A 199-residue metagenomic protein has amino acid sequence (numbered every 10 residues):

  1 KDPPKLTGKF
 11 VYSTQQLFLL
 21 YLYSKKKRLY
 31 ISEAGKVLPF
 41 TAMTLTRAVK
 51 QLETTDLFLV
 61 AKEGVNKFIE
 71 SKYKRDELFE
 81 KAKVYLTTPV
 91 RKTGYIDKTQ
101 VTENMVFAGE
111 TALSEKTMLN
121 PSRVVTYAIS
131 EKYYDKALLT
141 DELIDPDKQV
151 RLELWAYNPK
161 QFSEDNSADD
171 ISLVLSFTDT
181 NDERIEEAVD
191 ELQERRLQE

Functional and structural regions predicted by a protein language model:
K1, K83-E199: Long, low-complexity, charge-rich intrinsically disordered regions
K1-F18: Short alpha-helical segments that sit at the start of domains
F18-K26: Short, amphipathic alpha-helical "recognition" segments used to contact nucleic acids or chromatin
K25-L38: Short acidic, hydrophobic short linear motifs in intrinsically disordered regions
E53-G64: A short, conserved structural fragment
V65-Y73: Minor-groove-contacting beta-hairpin "wing" of winged helix-turn-helix DNA-binding domains
